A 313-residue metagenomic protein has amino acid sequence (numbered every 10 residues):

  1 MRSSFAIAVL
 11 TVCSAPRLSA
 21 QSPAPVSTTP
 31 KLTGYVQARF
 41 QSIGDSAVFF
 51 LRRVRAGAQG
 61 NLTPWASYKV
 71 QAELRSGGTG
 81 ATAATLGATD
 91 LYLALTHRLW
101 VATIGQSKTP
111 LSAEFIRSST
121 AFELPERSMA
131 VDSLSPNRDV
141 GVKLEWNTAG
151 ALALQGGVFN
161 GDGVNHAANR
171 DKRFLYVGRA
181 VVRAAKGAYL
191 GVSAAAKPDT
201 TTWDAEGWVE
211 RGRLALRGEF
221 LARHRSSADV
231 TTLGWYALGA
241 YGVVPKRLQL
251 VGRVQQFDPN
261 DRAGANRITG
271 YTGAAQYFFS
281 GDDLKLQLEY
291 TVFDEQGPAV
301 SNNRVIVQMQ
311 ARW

Functional and structural regions predicted by a protein language model:
M1-S4: Positively charged n-region of N-terminal signal peptides that target proteins for export
L18-A20: Boundary at the C-terminal end of the N-terminal hydrophobic targeting segment
S22-G163, R170-F174, V181-G187, L238-N260 (+1 more regions): Outer membrane beta-barrel
T63, L95-L99, A196-P198, V209-R213 (+3 more regions): A generic beta-sheet turn/junction motif
A180, A275, F279, L284 (+1 more regions): Outer-membrane beta-barrel "beta-signal"
A195, D199-S227: Oxyanion-binding "anion nests"
V244-D294: C-terminal hydrophobic structural anchor segments that stabilize assembly/packing rather than catalytic chemistry
